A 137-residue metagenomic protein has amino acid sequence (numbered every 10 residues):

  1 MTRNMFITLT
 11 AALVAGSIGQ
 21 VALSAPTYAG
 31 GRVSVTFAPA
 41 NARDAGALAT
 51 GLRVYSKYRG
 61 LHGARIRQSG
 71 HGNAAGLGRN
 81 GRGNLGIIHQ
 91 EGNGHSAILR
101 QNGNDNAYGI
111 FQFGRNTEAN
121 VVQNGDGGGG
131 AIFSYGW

Functional and structural regions predicted by a protein language model:
M1-P26: Classic N-terminal secretory signal peptides
A25-W137: Low-complexity repeat regions of mature extracellularly deployed or surface/particle-associated proteins
